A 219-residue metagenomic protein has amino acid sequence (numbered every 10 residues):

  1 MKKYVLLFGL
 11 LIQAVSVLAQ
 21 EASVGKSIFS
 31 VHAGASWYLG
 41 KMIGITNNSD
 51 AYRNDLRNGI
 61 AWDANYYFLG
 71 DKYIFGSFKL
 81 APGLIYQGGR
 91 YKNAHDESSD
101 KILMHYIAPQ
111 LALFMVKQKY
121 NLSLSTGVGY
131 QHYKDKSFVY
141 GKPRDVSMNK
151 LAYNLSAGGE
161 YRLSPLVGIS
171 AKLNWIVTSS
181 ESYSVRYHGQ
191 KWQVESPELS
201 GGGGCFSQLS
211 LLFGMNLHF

Functional and structural regions predicted by a protein language model:
M1-I28: Cleavable N-terminal export/targeting peptides
Q20-I74, K79-L80, Q208-F219: Short glycine/proline- and aromatic-enriched beta-strand/turn motifs that initiate or cap beta-hairpins
A33-A35, T126, A171: A structural signal for short, well-ordered beta-strand segments
W37, V128-H132, W175-S179: Short, flexible active-site-adjacent loop segments at beta-strand->alpha-helix junctions, enriched in small/polar
K41-D50, Y91-D100, K134-P143, S182-G189: Outer-membrane beta-barrel translocator domains and adjoining extracellular loop/strand segments of Gram-negative
M42-G44, A51-Y52, Y153-L155, L163-F219: Predominantly the C-terminal beta-signal and adjacent terminal strand-loop region of outer-membrane beta-barrel
D63-Y140, L151-Y153, Y161-V167, G202-F219: Gram-negative (and chloroplast) outer-membrane scaffold detector with strong preference for beta-barrel transmembrane
V146-M148: Active-site metal-coordination segments of metallo-dependent hydrolases
